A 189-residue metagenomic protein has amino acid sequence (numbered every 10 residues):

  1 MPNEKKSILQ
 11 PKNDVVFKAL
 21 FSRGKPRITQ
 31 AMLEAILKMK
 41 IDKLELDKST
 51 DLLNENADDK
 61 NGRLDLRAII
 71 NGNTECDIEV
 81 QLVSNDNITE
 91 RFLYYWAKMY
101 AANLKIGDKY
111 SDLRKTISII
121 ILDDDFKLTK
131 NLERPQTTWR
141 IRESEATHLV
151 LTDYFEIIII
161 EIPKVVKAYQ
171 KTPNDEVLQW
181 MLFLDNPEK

Functional and structural regions predicted by a protein language model:
M1-K189: Elongated, amphipathic alpha-helical interaction scaffolds
